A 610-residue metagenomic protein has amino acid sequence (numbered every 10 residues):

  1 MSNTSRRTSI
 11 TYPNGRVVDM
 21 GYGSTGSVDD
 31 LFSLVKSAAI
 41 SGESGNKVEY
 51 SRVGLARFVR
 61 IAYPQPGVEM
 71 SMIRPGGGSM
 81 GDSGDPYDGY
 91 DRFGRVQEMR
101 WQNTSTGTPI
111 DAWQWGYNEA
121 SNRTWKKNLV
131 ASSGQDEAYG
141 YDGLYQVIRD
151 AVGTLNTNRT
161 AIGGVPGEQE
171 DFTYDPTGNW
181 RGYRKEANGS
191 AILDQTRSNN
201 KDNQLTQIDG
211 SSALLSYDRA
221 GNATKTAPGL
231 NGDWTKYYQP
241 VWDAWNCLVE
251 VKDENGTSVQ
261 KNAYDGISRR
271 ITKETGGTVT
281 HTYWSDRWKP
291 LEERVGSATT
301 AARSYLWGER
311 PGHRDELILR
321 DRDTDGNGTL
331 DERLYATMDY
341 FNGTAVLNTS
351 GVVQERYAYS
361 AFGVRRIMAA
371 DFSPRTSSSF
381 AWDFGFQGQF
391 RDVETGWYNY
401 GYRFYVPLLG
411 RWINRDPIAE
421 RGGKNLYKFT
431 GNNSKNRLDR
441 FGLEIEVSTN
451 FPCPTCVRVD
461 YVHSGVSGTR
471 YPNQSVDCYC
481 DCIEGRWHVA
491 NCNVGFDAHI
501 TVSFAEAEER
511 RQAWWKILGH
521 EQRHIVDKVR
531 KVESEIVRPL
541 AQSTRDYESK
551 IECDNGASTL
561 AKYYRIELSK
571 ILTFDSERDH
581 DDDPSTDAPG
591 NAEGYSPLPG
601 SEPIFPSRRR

Functional and structural regions predicted by a protein language model:
M1-S9, N14-V18, Y22-A38, N46 (+17 more regions): A short glycine-rich beta-turn/N-cap micro-motif
N14, S24, A38-G42, Q65 (+18 more regions): A generic structural motif
G15-R16, E43-N46, G67-V68, G76-G84 (+12 more regions): Short, small/polar residue-rich loop motifs at catalytic or cofactor-binding pockets
S24-V28, D194-R197, G296, T300-E309 (+2 more regions): A motif-centric feature for acidic-aromatic and gly/ser/thr-rich catalytic loops and repeats
T106-P109, N158-P166: Short glycine-/Asp-/Thr-/Trp-enriched loop segments that recur within the blades of beta-propeller repeat domains
V364-A369, V406-I413, P417, R421-T449: Short, low-complexity export/processing leader segments characterized by acidic and small residues
I445-C492, I500, R545-R610: Metalloprotease/metallohydrolase-associated module, dominated by Zn2+-dependent proteases
K516-K528: Active-site recognition of the HExxH zinc-binding catalytic motif
